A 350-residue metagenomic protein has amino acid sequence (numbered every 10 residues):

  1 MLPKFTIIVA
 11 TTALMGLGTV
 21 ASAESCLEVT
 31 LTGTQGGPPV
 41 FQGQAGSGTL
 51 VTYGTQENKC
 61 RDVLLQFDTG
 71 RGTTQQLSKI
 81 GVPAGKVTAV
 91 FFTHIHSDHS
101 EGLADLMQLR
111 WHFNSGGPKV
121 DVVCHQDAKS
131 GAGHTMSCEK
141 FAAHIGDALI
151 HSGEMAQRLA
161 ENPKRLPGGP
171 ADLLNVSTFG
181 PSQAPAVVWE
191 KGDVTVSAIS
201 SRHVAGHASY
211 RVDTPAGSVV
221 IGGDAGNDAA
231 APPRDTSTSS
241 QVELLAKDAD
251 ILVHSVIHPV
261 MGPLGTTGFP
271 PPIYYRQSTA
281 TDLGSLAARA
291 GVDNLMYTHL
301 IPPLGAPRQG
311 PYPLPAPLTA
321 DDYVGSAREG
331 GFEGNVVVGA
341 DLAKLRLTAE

Functional and structural regions predicted by a protein language model:
M1-F5: Positively charged n-region of N-terminal signal peptides that target proteins for export
T6-L17: Bacterial N-terminal signal peptides
A23-V219, A231, G310, T319-A320 (+1 more regions): Binuclear metal-dependent hydrolase catalytic cores
A205, A216-S218, G226-A340: Cap/insert and terminal regions of metallo-dependent hydrolase folds
G222: Conserved CoA-thioester-binding segment of acyl-CoA-metabolizing enzymes
